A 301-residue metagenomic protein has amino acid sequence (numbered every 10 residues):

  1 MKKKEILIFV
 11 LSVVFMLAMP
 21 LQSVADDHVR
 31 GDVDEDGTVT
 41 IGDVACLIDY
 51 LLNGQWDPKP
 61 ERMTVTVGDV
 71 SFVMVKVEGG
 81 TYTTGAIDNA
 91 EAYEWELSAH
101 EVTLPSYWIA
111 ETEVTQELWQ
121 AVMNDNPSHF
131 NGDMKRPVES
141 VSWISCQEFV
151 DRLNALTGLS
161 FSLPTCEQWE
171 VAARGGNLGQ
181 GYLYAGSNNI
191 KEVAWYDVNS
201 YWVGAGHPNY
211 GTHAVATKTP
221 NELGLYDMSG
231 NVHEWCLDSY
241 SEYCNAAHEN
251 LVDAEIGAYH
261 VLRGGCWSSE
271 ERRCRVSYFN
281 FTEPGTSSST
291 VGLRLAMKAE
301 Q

Functional and structural regions predicted by a protein language model:
K2-F9: Bacterial N-terminal signal peptides that target proteins for export
V10-A18: Bacterial N-terminal signal peptides
S23-A25: Boundary at the C-terminal end of the N-terminal hydrophobic targeting segment
R30-P58, E117-Q120, I144-E148: Alpha-helical segments with a strong preference for the paired helices of cellulosomal dockerin domains
V67-P127, S142-I144, S229-G230, L295: A short glycine-rich, aromatic-capped structural motif
Y82, D133-E192, W235, S241: Short, well-ordered surface patches within globular domains
A90-H100, N177-L178, G211, M228-Q301: Surface-exposed recognition segments
G179, K191-S229, I256, N280-G285: Short, well-ordered junction/capping motifs at the entry into regular secondary structure
